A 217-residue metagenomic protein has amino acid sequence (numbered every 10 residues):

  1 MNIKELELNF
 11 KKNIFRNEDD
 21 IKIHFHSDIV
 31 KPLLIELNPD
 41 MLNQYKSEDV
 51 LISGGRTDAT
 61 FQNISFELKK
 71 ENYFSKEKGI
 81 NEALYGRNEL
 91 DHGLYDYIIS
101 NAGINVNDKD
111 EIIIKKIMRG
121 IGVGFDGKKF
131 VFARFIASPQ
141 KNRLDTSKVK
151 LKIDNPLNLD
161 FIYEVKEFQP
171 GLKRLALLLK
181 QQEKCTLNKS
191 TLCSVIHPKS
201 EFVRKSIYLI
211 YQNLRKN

Functional and structural regions predicted by a protein language model:
M1-I121, K129-K216: A short, conserved, highly charged catalytic patch centered on acidic carboxylates
